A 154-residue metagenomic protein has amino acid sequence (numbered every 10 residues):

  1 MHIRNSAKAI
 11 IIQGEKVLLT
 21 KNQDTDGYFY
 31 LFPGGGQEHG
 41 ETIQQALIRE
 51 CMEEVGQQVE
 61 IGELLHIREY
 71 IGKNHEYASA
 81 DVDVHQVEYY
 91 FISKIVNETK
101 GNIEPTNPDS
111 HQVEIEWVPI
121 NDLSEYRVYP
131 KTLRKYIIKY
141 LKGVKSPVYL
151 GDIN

Functional and structural regions predicted by a protein language model:
M1-L18, G36-H39, E88-I92: Conserved N-terminal beta-strand and adjoining loop/helix that marks the start of the Nudix/MutT-like hydrolase domain
L19-T20, E104: Beta-strand scaffold of nucleotide-dependent catalytic cores
D26-F29, E76: A short local loop/turn or secondary-structure capping micro-motif enriched for an aromatic residue
Y28-Y30, G101-N154: Nudix hydrolase/Nudix homology domain
E38-E60, I71-V128: Unchanged
